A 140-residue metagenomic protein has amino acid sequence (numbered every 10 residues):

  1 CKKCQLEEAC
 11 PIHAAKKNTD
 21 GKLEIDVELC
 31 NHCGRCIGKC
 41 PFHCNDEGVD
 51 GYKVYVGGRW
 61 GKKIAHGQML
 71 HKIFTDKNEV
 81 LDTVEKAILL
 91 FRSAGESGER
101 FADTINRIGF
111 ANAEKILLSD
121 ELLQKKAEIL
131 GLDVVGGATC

Functional and structural regions predicted by a protein language model:
K2-L23, R35-Y52: Iron-sulfur cluster-binding cysteine motifs and their immediate structural context in ferredoxin-like electron-transfer
L6, D120-C140: Acidic, Ser/Thr-rich low-complexity intrinsically disordered segments
A15, R35-G38, N45, E85-S97 (+2 more regions): Generic secondary-structure signature for well-ordered alpha-helical cores
V27-N45, A65-N78: Short Fe-S-cluster ligation motifs
Y52-W60: Short beta-strand elements
W60-S97: A hydrophobic, small-residue-rich beta->alpha segment in the mid-to-C-terminal subdomain of diverse proteins
S93-R107, Q124-L132: Flexible, glycine/charged-enriched surface loops at secondary-structure junctions
I105-L122: Short glycine/threonine-rich loop-to-helix capping motif typified by GTGT followed within a few residues by an Asp-Pro
